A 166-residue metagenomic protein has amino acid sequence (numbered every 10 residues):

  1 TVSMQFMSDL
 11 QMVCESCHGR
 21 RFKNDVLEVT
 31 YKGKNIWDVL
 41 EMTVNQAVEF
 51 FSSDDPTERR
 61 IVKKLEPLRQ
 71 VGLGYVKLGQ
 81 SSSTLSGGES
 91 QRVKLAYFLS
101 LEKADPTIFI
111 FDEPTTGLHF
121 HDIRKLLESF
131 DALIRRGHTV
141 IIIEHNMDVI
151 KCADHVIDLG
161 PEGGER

Functional and structural regions predicted by a protein language model:
T1-R166: Conserved phosphate-binding elements of NTP-dependent enzyme cores
